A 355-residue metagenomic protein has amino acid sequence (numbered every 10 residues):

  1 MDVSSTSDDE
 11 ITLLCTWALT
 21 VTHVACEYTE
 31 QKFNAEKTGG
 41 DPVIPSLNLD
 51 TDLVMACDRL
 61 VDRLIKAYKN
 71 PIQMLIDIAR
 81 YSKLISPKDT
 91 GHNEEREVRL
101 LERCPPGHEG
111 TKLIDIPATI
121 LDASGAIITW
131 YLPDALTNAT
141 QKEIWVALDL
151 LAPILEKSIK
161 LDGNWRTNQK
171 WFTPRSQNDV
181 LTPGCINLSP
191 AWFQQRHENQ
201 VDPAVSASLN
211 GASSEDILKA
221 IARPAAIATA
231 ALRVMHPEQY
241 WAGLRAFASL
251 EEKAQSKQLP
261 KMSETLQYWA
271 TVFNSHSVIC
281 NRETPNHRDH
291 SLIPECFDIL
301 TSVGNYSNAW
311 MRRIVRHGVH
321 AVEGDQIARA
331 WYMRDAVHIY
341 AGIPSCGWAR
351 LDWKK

Functional and structural regions predicted by a protein language model:
M1-C296, H320-E323, D335-K355: Fe(II)/2-oxoglutarate oxygenase catalytic core
A147, A309, A328-A330: Small-side-chain structural scaffolding
N286-H290, T301, S307: Generic hydrophobic segment detector
D298-I299, W331: Conserved, well-structured core segments
S302-R316: A short beta-strand-loop-beta hairpin characteristic of the jelly-roll/cupin
G304, Y332-R334: Solvent-exposed residues in well-ordered beta-strands and their adjoining turns, especially edge/terminal strands
I314-V319, Q326: Histidine-centered metal-chelating micro-motifs
